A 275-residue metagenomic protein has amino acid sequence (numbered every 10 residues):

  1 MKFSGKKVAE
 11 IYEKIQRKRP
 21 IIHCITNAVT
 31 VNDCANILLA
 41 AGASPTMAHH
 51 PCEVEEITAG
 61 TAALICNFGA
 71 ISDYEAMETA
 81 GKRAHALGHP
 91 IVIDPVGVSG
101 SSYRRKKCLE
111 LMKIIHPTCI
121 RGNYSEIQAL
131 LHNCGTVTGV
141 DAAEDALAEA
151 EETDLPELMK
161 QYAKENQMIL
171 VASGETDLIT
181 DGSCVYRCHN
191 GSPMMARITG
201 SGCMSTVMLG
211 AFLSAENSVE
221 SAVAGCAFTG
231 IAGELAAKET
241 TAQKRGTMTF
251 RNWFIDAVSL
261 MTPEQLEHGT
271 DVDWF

Functional and structural regions predicted by a protein language model:
M1-S44: Glycine-rich phosphate/adenosyl-contacting loop at the front of the ribokinase-like
F3-K6, I231-F275: Charged C-terminal helix
I37, A41-I93: Active-site cofactor/substrate anionic-group-binding motifs, chiefly glycine- and Lys/Arg-rich phosphate-binding loops
A76, A80-G122: Glycine/small-residue-rich loop that forms an oxyanion/phosphate-binding "nest" at active or ligand-binding sites
R104-V185: Conserved phosphate/ATP/ADP-binding segment of small-molecule kinases
A129, R197-A227: Short, small-residue alpha-helix embedded
L158-A163, S218-G233, F254-I255: Short, well-structured alpha-helical segments that form the helix of a local strand-helix-strand
H189-T199: Short pre-catalytic strand/loop immediately N-terminal to key active-site residues, enriched for Gly-Thr
